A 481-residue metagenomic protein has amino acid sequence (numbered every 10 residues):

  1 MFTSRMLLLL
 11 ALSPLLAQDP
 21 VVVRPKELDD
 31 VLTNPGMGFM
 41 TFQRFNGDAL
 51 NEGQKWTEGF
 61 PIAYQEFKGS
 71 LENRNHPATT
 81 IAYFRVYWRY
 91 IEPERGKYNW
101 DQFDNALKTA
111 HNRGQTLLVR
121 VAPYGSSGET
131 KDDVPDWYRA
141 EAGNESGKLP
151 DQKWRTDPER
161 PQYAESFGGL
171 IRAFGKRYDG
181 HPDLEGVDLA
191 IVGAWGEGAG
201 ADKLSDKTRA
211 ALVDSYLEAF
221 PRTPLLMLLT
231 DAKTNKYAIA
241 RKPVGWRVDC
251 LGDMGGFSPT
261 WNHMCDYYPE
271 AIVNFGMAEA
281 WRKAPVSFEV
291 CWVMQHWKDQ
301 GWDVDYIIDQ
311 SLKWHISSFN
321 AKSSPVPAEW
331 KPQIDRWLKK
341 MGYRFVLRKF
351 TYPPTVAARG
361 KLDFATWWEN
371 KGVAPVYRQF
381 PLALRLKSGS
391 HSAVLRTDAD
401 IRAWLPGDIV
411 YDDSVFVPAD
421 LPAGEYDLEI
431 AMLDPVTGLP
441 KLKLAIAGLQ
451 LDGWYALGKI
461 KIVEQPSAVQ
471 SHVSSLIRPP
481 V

Functional and structural regions predicted by a protein language model:
F2-L9: Sec-dependent signal peptide recognition, specifically the positively charged N-region followed immediately by
L9-A17: Hydrophobic h-region of N-terminal signal peptides that target proteins for export in Gram-negative bacteria
A17-K68, L439-K443, L449-V481: Mature N-terminal, pre-catalytic/accessory segment of carbohydrate-active enzymes
R24-Y216, P221-R222, L229-A240: Aromatic-lined carbohydrate-binding surfaces of glycoside hydrolases
A78, D183, H315, P422-Y426: Short loop/turn motifs at secondary-structure junctions
P243-T351: Substrate-binding cleft of secreted/luminal carbohydrate-active enzymes
W337-V481: Extracellular/luminal regions of secreted and cell-surface proteins that mediate adhesion/ECM remodeling
